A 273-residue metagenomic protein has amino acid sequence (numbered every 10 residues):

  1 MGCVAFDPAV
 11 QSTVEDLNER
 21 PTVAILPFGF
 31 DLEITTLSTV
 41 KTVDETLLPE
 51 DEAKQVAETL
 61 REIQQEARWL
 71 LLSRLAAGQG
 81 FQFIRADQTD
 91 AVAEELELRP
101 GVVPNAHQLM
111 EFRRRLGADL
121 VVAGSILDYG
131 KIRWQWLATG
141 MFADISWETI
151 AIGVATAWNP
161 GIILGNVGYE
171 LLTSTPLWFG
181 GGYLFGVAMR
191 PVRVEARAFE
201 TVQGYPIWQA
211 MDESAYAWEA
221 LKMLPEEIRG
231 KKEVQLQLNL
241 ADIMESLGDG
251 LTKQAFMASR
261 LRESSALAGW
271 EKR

Functional and structural regions predicted by a protein language model:
C3-L37, L137-R273: C-terminal/domain-edge helix-coil "capping" segments
I34-I132, F142-P176, P191-E195, F199-Q209: N-terminal segment of the mature soluble domain
